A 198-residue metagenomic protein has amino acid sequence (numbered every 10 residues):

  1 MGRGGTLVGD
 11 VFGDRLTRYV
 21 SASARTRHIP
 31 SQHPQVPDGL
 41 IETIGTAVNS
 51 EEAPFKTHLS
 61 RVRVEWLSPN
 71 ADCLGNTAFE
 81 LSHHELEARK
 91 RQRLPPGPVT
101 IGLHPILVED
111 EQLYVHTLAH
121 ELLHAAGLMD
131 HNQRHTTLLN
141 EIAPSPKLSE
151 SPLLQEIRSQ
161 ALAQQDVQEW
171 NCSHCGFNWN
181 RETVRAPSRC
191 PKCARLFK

Functional and structural regions predicted by a protein language model:
M1-R3: Glycine- and charge-rich intrinsically disordered segments
G5, G9-Q112, M129-K198: Metalloprotease/metallohydrolase-associated module, dominated by Zn2+-dependent proteases
H116-L128: Active-site recognition of the HExxH zinc-binding catalytic motif
